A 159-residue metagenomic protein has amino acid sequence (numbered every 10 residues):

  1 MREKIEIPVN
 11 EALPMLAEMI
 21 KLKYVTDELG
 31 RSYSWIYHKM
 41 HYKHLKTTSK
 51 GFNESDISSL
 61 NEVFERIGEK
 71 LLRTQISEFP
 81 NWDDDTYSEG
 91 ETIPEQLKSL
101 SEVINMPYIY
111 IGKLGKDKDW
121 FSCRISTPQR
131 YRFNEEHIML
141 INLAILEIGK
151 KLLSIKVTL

Functional and structural regions predicted by a protein language model:
M1-L22, S77-I104: A short, Lys/Arg-rich alpha-helix, primarily the initiator
I20-L29, N105-L114: Short alpha-helical "recognition helix" segments of helix-turn-helix
Y24, K118-S122, I145: Tyrosine-centered aromatic motifs in long, intrinsically disordered, low-complexity repeat arrays
L29, M40, N61, K113-L114 (+2 more regions): A general structural motif at alpha-helix termini
G30, G115, I148-L159: Short amphipathic alpha-helical segments
S32-F52, D117-F133: Recognition helix of helix-turn-helix/homeodomain-like DNA-binding domains that insert into the DNA major groove
F52-L72, E135-S154: DNA major-groove recognition helix of helix-turn-helix/homeodomain DNA-binding modules
G68-T86, S154-L159: Short amphipathic recognition helices of helix-turn-helix/homeodomain-type DNA-binding modules
